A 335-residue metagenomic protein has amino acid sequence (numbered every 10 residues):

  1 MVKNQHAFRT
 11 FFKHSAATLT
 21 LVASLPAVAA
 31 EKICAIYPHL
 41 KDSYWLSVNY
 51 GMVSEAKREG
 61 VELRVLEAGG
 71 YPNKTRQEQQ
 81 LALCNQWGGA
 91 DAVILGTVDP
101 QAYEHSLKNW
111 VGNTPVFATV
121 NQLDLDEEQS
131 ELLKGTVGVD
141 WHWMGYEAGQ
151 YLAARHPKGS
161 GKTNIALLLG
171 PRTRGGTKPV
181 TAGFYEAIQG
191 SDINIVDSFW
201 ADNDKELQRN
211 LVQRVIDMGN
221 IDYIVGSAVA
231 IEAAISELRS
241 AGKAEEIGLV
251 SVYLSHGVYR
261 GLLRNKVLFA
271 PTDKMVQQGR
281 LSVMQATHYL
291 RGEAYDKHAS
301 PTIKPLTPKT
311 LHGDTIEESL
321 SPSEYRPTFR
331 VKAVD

Functional and structural regions predicted by a protein language model:
M1-T10: N-terminal secretory signal peptides that target proteins for export/translocation
S24-L25: N-terminal signal peptide c-region/cleavage motif recognized by signal peptidases
K32-G51, E55, E59, R64-L81 (+5 more regions): Extracytoplasmic "Venus flytrap"
K57-N73, N164-L167, A187-K205: Short beta-strand elements in bilobed, periplasmic/extracellular small-molecule ligand-binding domains
D91-G112, V116, F184, A201-G261: Hydrophobic alpha-helical
P100-Q101, H105-W143, S255-L268: Flexible loop/hinge segments that line or gate small-molecule binding clefts
G135-T163, Q208-R209, L254-V258, K274-R291: Hydrophobic alpha-helical segments within soluble ligand-binding/sensing domains
L168, R172, Q277-D335: Hinge/cleft segment of the Venus flytrap/periplasmic-binding protein
